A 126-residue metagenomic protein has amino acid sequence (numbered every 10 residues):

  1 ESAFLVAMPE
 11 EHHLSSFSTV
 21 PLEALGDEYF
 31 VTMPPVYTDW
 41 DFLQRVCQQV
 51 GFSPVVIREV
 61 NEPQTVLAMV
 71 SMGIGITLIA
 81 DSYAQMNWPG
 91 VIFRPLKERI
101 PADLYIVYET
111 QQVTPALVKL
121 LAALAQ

Functional and structural regions predicted by a protein language model:
E1-A3, A7, F17-S18, Q64-Q112: Beta-alpha-beta core module
E1-F4, M8-F30, P115-V118: Flexible hinge/capping segments at coil-to-helix
E23-A24, V46, A68: Well-formed, non-transmembrane alpha-helical positions, independent of function
Y29, S53-V56, I92: Conserved beta-strand segments of alpha/beta enzyme cores
Y29-V50, T114-V118, A122: Secondary-structure junction motif
M33, P54-E62: Short beta-strand-to-loop elements that line the ligand-binding cleft of bilobed periplasmic-binding protein-like
W40, E62-P63: Conserved glycosyltransferase catalytic-site signature
A125-Q126: Periplasmic-binding protein-like
